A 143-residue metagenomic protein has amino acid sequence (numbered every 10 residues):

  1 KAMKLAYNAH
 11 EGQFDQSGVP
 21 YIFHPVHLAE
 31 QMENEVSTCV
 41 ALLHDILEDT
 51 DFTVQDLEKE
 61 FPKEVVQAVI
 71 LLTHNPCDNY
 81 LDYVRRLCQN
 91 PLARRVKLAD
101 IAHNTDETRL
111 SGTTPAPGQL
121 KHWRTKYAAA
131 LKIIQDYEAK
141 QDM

Functional and structural regions predicted by a protein language model:
K1-M143: Active-site helical microenvironments for divalent-metal-assisted chemistry
